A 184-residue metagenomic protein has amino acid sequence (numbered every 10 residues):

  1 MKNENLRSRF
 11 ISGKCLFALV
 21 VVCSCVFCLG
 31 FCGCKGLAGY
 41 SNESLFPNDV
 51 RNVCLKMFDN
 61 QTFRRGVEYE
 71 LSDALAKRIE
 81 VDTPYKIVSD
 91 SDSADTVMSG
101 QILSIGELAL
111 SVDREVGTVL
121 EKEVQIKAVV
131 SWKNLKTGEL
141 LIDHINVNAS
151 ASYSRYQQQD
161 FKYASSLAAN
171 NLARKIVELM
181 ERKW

Functional and structural regions predicted by a protein language model:
K2-C34: Sec-dependent bacterial lipoprotein signal peptides
C28, F58-N60, E68-L75, V97-I105 (+1 more regions): N-terminal start-of-chain detector that recognizes signal peptides and the immediate post-cleavage beginning
F31-P84, S89-D92, K136, N146 (+1 more regions): A structural "domain/chain start" motif
C34, N134-H144, S150-W184: C-terminal/domain-edge helix-coil "capping" segments
S41, D82-K86, D92-L141, S150-K162: Surface-exposed short loop/turn segments
T62-D73, V119, E123, Q159-R174: Soluble non-cytosolic domains of exported or imported proteins
